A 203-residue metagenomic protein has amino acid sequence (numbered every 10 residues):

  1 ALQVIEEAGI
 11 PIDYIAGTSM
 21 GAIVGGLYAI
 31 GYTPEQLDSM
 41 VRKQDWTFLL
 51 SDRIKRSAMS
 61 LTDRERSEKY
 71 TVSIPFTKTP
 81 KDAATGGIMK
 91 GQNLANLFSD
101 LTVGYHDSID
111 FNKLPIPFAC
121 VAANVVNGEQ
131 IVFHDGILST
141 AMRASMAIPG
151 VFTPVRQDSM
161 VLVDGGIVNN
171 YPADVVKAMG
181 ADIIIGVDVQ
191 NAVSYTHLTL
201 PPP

Functional and structural regions predicted by a protein language model:
A1-T18, G26-L198: Patatin-like phospholipase
T199-P203: A short, hydrophobic C-terminal helix/tail in secreted or cell-surface proteins
